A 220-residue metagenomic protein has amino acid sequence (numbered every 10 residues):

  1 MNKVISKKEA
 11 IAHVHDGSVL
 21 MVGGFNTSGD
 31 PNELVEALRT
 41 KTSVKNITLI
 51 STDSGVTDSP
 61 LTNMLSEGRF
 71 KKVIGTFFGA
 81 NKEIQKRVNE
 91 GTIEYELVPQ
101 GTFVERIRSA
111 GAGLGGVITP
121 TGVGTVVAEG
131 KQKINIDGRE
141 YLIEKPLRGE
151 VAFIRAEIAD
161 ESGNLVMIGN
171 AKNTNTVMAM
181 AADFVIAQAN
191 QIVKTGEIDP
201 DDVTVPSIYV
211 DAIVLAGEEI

Functional and structural regions predicted by a protein language model:
M1-I220: Conserved alpha/beta enzyme-core scaffold
